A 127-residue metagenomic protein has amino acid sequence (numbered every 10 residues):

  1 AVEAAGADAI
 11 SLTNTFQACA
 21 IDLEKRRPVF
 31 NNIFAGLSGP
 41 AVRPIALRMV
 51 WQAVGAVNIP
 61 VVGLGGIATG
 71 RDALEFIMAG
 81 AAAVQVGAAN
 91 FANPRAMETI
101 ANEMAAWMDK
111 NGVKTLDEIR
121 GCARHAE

Functional and structural regions predicted by a protein language model:
A1-V62, A68-V86, A126: Alpha/beta enzyme core
A20-A35, I77, A89-K114: C-terminal helical cap(s) of enzyme catalytic domains, especially alpha/beta-barrels
R43, W51, E98, N102-E127: Extended, intrinsically disordered, low-complexity segments
R71-L74, R95, R120: Ubiquitous "structural anchor" signal
